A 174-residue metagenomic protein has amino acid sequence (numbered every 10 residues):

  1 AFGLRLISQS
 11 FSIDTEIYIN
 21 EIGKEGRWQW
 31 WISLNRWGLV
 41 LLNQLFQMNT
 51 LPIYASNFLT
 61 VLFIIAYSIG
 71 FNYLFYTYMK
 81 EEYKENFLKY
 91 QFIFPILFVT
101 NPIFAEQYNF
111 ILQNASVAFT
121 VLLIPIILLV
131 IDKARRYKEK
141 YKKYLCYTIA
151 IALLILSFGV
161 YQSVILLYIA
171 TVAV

Functional and structural regions predicted by a protein language model:
G3-I22, W30-L42: Extracytoplasmic catalytic/substrate-binding loops of multi-pass membrane glycan-assembly enzymes
Q29-Y54, F58-L62: Short hydrophobic/aromatic helix or loop-helix immediately within or flanking a transmembrane segment in polytopic
R36, N86-R135, G159-V160, V164: Membrane-interface micro-motifs in multi-pass membrane enzymes
N43-Q47, L59-F71, S116, T120-L123: Transmembrane alpha-helices of multi-pass, membrane-embedded glycan-processing enzymes that use lipid-linked
V61-K84, L129: Transmembrane-helix motifs of polytopic, lipid-linked glycan transferases
Y76-L88, R135-K143: Membrane-interface helix-boundary motifs at transmembrane edges
C146-Q162: Membrane-interface alpha helices of multi-pass inner-membrane proteins
L167-V174: Perimembrane helix-loop-helix junctions
